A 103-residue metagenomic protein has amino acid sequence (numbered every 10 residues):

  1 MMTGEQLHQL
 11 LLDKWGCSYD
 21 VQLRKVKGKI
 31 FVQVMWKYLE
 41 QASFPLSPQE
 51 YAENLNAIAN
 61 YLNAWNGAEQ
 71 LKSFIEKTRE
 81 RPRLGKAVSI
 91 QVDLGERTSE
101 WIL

Functional and structural regions predicted by a protein language model:
M1-Q22, K86, I90-L103: Intrinsically disordered, low-complexity linker/tail regions enriched in Pro/Ser/Thr and polar/acidic residues
M2-G4, S47, A68: General structural signal for secondary-structure boundaries
M2-T3, K29, K72, R83: Secondary-structure junction/capping motif
Q6-L10, A57, Q70: Exposed alpha-helical structural elements
H8-N54: Charged, amphipathic alpha-helical linker/scaffold segments
C17, V21-K25, I58, E76-R79 (+1 more regions): Basic helix-extension-helix modules of the SAP/HeH family
Q49-W65: Short secondary-structure subsegments characteristic of cysteine-rich extracellular domains
Y61-L103: Intrinsically disordered, low-complexity, Lys/Arg-biased terminal tails
